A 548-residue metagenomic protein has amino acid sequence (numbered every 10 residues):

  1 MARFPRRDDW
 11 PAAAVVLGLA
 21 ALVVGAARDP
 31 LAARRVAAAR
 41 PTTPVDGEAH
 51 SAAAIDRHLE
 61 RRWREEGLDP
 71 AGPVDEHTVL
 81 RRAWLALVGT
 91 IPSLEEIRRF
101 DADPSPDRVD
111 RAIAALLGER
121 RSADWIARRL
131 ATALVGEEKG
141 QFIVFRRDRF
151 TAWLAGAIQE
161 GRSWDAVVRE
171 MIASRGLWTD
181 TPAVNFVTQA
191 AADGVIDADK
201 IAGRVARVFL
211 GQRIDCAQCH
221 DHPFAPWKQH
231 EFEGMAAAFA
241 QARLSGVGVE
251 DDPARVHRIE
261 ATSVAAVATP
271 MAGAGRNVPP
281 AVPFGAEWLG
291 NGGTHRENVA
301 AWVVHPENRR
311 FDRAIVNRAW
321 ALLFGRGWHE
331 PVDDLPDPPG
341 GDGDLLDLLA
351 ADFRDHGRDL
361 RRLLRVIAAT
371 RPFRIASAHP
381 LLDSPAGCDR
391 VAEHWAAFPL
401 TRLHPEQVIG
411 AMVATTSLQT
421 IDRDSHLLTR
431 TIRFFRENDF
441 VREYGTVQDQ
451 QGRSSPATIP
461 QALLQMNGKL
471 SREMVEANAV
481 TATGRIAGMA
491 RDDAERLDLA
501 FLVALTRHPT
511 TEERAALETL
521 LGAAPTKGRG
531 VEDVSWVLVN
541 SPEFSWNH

Functional and structural regions predicted by a protein language model:
M1-D8: Short, Lys/Arg-rich N-terminal segment immediately upstream of the first membrane anchor
P11-A26: Hydrophobic membrane-insertion alpha-helices, especially the h-region of bacterial N-terminal signal peptides
V24-A266, P280, R310-A350, L360 (+3 more regions): Short, structured secondary-structure elements that scaffold catalytic or ligand/cofactor-binding regions
T269-A272, P283: Bimodal "functional hotspot" detector
R276-N291: Internal "kinase-insert"/substrate-recognition segments embedded within catalytic cores of ATP-dependent enzymes
L289, G293-T294, N298-F311, I315 (+1 more regions): Structured secondary-structure scaffolds
V304-P306, A350-F353: Conserved interaction-surface patches within small, structured recognition/assembly domains
T506: Conserved micro-motifs of the catalytic ATP-binding
